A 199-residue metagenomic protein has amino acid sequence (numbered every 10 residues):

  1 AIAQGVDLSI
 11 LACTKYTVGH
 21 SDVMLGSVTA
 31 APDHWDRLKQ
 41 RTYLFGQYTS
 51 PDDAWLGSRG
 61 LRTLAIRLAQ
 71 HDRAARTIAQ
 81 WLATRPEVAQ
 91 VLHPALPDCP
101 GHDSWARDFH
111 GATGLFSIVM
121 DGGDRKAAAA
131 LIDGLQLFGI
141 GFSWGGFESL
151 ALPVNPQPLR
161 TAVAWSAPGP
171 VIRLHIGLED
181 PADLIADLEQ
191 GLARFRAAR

Functional and structural regions predicted by a protein language model:
A1-E87, L92: Conserved PLP-enzyme active-site core in the AAT-like
T29, S117-V119, H175-G177: Short hydrophobic/aromatic beta-strand micro-patches that form the beta-sheet surface supporting nucleotide- or nucleic
L38, A127-L131, L184-L188: Hydrophobic side chains in well-ordered alpha-helices
G46, D133-S143, G191-R199: A common structural junction motif
L61, G111-L115, G169-R173: Short, solvent-exposed beta-strand edge segments and adjacent coil->beta transition regions
R67, G122, S149-R199: PLP-dependent enzyme catalytic core of the Aspartate aminotransferase-like
R76-Q136, I140-G145, P156-S166: Conserved small-domain helix->loop->beta segment predominantly found in fold-type I
